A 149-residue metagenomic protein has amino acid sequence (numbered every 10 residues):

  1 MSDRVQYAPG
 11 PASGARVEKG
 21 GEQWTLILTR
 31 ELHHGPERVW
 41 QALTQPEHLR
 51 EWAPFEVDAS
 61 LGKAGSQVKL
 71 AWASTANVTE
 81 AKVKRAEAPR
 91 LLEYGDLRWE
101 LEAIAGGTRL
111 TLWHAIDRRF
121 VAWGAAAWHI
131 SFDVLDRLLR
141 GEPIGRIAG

Functional and structural regions predicted by a protein language model:
M1-E56: Hydrophobic ligand-binding cavity/cleft-lining segments
R4-T25, K84-L139: Beta-strand/loop substructures that line and gate deep hydrophobic ligand-binding cavities in soluble
E31, E37-Q41, E47-D96: Glycine-rich portal/gate segments that line the openings of hydrophobic small-molecule binding cavities
A59-S60, K69, V121, I130 (+1 more regions): Solvent-exposed, non-transmembrane amphipathic alpha-helical segments
L138-G149: Short, highly charged C-terminal tails/helix-capping segments
